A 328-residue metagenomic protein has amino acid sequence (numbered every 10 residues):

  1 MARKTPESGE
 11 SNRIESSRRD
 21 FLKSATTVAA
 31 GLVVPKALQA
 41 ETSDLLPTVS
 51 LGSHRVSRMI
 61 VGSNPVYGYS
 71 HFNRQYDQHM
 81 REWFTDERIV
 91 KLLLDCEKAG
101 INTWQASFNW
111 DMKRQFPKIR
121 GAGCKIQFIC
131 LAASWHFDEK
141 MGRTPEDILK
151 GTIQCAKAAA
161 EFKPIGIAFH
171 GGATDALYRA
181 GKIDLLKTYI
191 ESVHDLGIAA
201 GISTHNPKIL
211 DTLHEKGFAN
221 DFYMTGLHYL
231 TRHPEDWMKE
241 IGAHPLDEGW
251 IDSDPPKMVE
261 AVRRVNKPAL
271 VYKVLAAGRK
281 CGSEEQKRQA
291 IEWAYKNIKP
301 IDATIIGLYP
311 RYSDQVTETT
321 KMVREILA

Functional and structural regions predicted by a protein language model:
M1-S16: N-terminal secretory signal peptides
I14-D20, G31-L45: N-terminal twin-arginine translocation
L22-L32, S53-R58, W83, I89-L93 (+2 more regions): Structured C-terminal cap/extension of enzyme domains
K36-I60: C-terminal segment of N-terminal export signals and the immediately downstream linker at the start of the mature
V61, A200, A269: Conserved, mostly hydrophobic/aromatic
Q115-A133, L185-L196, V259-V265: Alpha-helix-loop-beta-strand connector modules within alpha/beta enzyme cores
D138, R143-D221: Glycine/proline-rich, positively charged, aromatic-decorated active-site loop/lid region on the catalytic face
N206-W293, L308-P310: Catalytic alpha/beta core domains of metabolic enzymes, predominantly
